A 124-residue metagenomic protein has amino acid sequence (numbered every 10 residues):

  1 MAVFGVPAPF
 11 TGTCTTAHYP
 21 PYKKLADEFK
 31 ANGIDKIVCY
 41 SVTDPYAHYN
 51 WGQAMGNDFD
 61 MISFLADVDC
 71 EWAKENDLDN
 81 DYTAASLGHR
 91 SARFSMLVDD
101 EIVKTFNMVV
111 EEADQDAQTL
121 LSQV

Functional and structural regions predicted by a protein language model:
M1-V124: Chalcogenol-based redox active-site neighborhoods
